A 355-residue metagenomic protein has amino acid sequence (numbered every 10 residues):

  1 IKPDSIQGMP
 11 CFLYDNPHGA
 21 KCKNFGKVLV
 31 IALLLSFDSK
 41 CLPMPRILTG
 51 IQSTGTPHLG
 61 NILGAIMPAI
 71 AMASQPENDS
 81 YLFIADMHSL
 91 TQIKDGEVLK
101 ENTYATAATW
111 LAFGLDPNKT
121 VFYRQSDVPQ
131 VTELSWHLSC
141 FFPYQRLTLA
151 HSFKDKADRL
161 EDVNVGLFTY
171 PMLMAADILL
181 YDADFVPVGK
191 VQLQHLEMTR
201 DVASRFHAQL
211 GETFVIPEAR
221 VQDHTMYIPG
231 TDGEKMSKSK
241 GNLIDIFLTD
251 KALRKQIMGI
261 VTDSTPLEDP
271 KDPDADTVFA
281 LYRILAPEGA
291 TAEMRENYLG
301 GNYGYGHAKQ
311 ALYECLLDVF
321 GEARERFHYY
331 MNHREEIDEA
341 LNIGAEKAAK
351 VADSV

Functional and structural regions predicted by a protein language model:
I1-G8, L13-D15, C22-K23, S39: Short terminal hydrophobic/aromatic SLiMs and anchors at protein ends
Y14, V28-L29: N-terminal, intrinsically disordered, basic low-complexity segments enriched in Arg/Pro/Ser/Thr
V30-P43: Short, Lys/Arg-enriched N-terminal segments with co-localized hydrophobic residues within the first ~10-30 amino acids
P45-A176, R324, H328: N-terminal Rossmann-like or analogous alpha/beta NTP/dinucleotide-binding catalytic cores that position adenine
L59-N61, Q194, R200-V355: Conserved nucleotide- and phosphate/pyrophosphate-binding catalytic cores in adenylate/nucleotidyl-handling enzymes
E77, Y144-T148, L180-P187, A286-R295 (+1 more regions): Short helix-capping/linker segments at secondary-structure and domain boundaries
G96, V186-G189, E268: Short, polar/flexible loop-turn hinges at active-site or ligand-entry regions and domain interfaces
L160-V202, F206: Internal, conserved structured core segments that host functional sites
